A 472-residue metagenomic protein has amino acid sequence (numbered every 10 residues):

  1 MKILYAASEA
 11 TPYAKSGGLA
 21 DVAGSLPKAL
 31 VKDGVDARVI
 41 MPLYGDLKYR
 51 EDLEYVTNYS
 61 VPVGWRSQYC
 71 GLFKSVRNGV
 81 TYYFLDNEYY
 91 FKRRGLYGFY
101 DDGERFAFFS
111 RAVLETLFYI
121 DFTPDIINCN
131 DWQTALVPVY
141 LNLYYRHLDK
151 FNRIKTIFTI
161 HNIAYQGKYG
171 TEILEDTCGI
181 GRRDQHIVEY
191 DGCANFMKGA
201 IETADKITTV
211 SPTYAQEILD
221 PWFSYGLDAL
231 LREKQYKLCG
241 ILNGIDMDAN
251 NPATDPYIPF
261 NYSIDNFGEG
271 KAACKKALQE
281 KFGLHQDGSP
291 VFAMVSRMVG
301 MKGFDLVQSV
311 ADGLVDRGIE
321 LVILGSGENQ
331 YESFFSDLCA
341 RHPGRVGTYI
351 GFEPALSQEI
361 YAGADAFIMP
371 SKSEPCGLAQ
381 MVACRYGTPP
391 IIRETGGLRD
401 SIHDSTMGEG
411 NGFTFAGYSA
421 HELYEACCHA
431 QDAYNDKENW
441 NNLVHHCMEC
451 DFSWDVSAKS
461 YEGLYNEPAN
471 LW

Functional and structural regions predicted by a protein language model:
M1-W472: Catalytic cores of nucleotide-sugar-dependent glycosyltransferases that transfer UDP/GDP/TDP-activated
